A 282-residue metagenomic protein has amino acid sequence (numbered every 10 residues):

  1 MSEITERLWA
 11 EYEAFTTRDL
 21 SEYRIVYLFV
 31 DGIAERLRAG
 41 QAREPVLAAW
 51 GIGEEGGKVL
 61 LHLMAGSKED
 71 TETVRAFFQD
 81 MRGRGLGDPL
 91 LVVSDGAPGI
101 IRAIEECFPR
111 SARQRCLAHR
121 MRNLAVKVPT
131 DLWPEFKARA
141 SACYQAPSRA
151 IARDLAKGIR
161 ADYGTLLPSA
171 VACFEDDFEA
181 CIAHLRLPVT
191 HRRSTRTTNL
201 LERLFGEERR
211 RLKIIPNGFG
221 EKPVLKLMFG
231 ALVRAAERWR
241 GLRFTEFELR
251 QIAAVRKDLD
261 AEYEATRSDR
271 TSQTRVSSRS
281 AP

Functional and structural regions predicted by a protein language model:
S2-E6, A10, E72-Q79, R102 (+8 more regions): Solvent-exposed alpha-helical segments within well-ordered globular domains of core cellular machineries
E3-S94, P98, R102, C107-R110 (+1 more regions): RNase H-like nuclease fold core
R24, D88, A112, R192-R196 (+1 more regions): A generic hydrophobic-helix recognition signal that picks specific residues within alpha-helical hydrophobic
P109-V126: Inter-helix linker motif
M121-S148: Conserved phosphate-handling catalytic cores of large alpha/beta enzymes
Q145-P282: Acidic/histidine-rich catalytic cores and adjacent linkers of DNA breakage/strand-transfer/modification proteins
